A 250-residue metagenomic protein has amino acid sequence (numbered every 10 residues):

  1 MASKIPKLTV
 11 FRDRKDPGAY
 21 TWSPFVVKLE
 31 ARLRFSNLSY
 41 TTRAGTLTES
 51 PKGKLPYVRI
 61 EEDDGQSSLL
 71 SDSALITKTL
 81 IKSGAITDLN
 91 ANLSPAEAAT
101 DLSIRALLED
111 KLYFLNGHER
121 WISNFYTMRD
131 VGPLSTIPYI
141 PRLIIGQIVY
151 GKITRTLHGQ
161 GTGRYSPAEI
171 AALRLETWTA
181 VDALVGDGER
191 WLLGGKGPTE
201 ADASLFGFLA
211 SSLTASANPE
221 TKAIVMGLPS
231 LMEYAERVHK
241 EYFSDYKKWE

Functional and structural regions predicted by a protein language model:
M1-R12, K240-E250: Eukaryotic N-terminal targeting leaders
A2-L143: GST-like domain detector, emphasizing the conserved glutathione-binding G-site in the N-terminal thioredoxin-like
K28-F35, T79, L173-L184, R237: Amphipathic alpha-helical segments that form well-ordered structural scaffolds and often line/cohere around active
S36, D187-G188, E241: Structured helix-beta-strand junction loops
F114-S230: GST-like fold's C-terminal all-alpha helical module
S230-R237: Intrinsically disordered, low-complexity polar regions and short flexible loop motifs
